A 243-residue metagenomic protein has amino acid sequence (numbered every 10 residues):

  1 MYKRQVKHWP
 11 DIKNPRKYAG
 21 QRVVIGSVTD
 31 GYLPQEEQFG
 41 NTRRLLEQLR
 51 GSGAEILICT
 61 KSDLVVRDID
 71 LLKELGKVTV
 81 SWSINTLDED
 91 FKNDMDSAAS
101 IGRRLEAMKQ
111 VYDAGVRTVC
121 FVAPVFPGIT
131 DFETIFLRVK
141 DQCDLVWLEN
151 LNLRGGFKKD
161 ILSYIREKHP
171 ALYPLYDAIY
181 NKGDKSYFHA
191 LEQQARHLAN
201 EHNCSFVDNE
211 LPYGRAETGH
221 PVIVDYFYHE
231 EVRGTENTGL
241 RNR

Functional and structural regions predicted by a protein language model:
K3-T79, L87-D90, I101, D113: Conserved Radical SAM active-site core
V6-W9, R43-L46, I69, R104-M108 (+2 more regions): Generic structural signal for well-ordered alpha-helices, preferentially at hydrophobic/aromatic core positions
V23, I56, V80-W82, T118-V122 (+2 more regions): Hydrophobic faces of well-ordered beta-strands that scaffold small-molecule active sites in alpha/beta enzyme cores
V28-D30, K61-D63, S83-L87, A123-V125 (+2 more regions): Active-site beta-loop-alpha junctions enriched in small/polar residues
R50, K73, E106-G115, R196-N200: Surface-exposed amphipathic alpha-helices with a cationic face
E74-V80, K140-L145: Glycine-enriched alpha-helix->loop->beta-strand junction motifs that scaffold or abut catalytic
S97, K109-T130, N181-K185: Conserved strand-turn element in the central/C-terminal portion of the radical SAM core barrel that lines
G128, E133-R243: Auxiliary Fe-S-binding modules of radical SAM enzymes
